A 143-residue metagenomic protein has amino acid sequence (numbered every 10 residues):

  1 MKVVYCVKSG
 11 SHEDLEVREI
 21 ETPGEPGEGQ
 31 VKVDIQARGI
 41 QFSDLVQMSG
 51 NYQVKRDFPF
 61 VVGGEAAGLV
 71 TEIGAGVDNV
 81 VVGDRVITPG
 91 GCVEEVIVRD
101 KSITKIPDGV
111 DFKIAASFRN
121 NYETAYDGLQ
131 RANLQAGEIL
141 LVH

Functional and structural regions predicted by a protein language model:
V3, I35, A125: Terminal peptide-recognition signature
V7-D14, T88: Extracellular beta-rich ligand/substrate-recognition surface
H12-R18, N51-Y52, E123-T124: Short gly/ser/thr-rich secondary-structure transition/capping motifs
E21-G39, N51-G91: Glycine-rich beta-strand-centered segment in the early N-terminal region that forms part of a ligand/cofactor-binding
S43-S49: Cytochrome P450 core scaffold surrounding the K-helix E-X-X-R motif and the conserved "meander" helix-loop region
V46, R85-H143: NAD(P)H dinucleotide-binding glycine-rich loop of Rossmann-like/cofactor-binding domains, especially the beta1-alpha1
